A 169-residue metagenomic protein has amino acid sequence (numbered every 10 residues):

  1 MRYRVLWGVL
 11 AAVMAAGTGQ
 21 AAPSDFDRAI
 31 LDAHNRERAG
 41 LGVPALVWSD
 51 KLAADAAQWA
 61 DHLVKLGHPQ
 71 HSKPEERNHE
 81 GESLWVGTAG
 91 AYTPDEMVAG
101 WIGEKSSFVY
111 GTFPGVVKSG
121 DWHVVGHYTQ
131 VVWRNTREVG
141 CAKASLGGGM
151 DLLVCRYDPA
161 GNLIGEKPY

Functional and structural regions predicted by a protein language model:
M1-W7: Bacterial N-terminal signal peptides that target proteins for export
W7-A16: Bacterial N-terminal signal peptides
G17-A21: Domain-scale selection of a single, long terminal region that carries the protein's primary operational module
A22-G81: Short, well-ordered surface patches within globular domains
P74-V98: A solvent-exposed, acidic/Ser-Thr-rich amphipathic alpha-helical stretch
G90-Y169: Disulfide-stabilized extracellular recognition modules
